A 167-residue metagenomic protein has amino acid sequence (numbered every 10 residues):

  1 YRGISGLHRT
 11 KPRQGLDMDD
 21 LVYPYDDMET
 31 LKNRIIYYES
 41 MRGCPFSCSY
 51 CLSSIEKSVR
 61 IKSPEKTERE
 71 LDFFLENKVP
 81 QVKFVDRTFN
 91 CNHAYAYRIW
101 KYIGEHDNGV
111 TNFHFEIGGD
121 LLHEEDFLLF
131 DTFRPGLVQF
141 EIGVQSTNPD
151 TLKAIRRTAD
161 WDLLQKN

Functional and structural regions predicted by a protein language model:
Y1-G15: Glycine-rich beta-alpha loop elements in corrinoid/cobalamin-binding modules across cobalamin-dependent enzymes
L16, D20-N167: Radical SAM [4Fe-4S] cluster-binding motif and immediate context
